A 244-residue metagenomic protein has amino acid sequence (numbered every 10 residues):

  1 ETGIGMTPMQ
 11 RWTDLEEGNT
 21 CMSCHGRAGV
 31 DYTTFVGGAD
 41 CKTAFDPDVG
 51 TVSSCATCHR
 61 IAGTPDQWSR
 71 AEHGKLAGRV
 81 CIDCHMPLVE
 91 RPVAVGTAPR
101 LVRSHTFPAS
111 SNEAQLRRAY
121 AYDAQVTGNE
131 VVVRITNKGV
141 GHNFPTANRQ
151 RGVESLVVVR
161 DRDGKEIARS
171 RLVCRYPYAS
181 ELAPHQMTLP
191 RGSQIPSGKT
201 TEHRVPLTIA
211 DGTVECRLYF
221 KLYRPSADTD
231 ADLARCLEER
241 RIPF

Functional and structural regions predicted by a protein language model:
T2-P184, T188-T200, V205-I209, Y223-F244: Primarily the internal scaffold of c-type cytochrome electron-transfer domains, especially repeated/multiheme c-type
D211-T213: Extracellular Ig-like/FN3 beta-sandwich strand-entry sites
C216: Conserved glycine-centered beta->alpha loop in an early N-terminal alpha/beta scaffold
Y219-K221: Beta-strand-rich extracellular modules
